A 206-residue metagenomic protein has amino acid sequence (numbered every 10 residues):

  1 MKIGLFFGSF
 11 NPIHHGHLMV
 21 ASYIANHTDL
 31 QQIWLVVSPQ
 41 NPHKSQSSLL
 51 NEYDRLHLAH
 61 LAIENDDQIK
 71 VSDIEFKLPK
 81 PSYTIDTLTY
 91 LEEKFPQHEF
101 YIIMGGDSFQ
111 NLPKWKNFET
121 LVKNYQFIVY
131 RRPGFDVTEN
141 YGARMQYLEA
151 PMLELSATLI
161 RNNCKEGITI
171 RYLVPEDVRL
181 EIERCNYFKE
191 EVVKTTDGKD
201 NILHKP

Functional and structural regions predicted by a protein language model:
M1-P206: Nucleotidyltransferase catalytic core that binds NTPs
